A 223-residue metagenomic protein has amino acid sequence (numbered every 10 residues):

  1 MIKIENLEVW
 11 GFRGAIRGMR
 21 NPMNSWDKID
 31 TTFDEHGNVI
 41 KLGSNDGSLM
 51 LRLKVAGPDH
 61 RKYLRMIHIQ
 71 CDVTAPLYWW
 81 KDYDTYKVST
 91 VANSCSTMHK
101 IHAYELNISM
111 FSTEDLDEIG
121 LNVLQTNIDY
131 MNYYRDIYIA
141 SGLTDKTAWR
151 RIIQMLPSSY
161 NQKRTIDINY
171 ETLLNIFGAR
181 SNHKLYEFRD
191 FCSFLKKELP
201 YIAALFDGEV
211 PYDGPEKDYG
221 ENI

Functional and structural regions predicted by a protein language model:
M1-I223: Family-specific signature for flavin-dependent thymidylate synthase
